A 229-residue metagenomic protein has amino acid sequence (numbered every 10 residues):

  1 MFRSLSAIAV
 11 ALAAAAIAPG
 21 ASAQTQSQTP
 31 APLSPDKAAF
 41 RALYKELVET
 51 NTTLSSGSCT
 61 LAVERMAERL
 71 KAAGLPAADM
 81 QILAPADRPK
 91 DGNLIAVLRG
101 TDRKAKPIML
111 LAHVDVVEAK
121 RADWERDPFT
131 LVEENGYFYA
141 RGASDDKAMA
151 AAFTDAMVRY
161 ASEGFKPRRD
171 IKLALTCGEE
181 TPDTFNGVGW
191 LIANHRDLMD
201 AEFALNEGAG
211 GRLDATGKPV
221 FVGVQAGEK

Functional and structural regions predicted by a protein language model:
M1-S4, A77: Positively charged n-region of N-terminal signal peptides that target proteins for export
S4-S6, S22, S27: Serine residues within intrinsically disordered or low-complexity segments
A7-G20: Bacterial N-terminal signal peptides
A9, S58, A119-A122, A152 (+2 more regions): Active-site-proximal flexible loops/turns
Q24-Q28, R69, A77, G210-T216 (+1 more regions): Metal-dependent amide/peptide-bond hydrolase catalytic core, centered on the "pita-bread" metallohydrolase fold
T25-A143, A150, Y160-R169: Acidic/His- and Gly-rich active-site-bordering loop/insert found across diverse amide/peptide-bond hydrolases
A84-D87, V224-K229: Short Gly/Pro-enriched turn/cap motifs at secondary-structure boundaries
Y137-F138, S144-A226: Acidic/histidine-rich catalytic neighborhood of metal-dependent amide-processing enzymes
